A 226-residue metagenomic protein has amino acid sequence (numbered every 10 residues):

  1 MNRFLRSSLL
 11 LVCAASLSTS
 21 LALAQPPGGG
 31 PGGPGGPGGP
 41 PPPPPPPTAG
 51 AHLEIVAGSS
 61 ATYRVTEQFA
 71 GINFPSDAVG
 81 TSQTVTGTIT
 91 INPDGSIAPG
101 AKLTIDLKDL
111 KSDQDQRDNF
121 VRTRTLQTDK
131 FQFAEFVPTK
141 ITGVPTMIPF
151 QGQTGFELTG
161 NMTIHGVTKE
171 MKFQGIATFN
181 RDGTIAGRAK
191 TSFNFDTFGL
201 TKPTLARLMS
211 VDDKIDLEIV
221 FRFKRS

Functional and structural regions predicted by a protein language model:
M1, L21-L23: Intrinsic structural disorder
M1-S7: Positively charged n-region of N-terminal signal peptides that target proteins for export
S8-S20: Bacterial N-terminal signal peptides
Q25-S226: Low-complexity, acidic/polar, glycine-enriched regions of mature
